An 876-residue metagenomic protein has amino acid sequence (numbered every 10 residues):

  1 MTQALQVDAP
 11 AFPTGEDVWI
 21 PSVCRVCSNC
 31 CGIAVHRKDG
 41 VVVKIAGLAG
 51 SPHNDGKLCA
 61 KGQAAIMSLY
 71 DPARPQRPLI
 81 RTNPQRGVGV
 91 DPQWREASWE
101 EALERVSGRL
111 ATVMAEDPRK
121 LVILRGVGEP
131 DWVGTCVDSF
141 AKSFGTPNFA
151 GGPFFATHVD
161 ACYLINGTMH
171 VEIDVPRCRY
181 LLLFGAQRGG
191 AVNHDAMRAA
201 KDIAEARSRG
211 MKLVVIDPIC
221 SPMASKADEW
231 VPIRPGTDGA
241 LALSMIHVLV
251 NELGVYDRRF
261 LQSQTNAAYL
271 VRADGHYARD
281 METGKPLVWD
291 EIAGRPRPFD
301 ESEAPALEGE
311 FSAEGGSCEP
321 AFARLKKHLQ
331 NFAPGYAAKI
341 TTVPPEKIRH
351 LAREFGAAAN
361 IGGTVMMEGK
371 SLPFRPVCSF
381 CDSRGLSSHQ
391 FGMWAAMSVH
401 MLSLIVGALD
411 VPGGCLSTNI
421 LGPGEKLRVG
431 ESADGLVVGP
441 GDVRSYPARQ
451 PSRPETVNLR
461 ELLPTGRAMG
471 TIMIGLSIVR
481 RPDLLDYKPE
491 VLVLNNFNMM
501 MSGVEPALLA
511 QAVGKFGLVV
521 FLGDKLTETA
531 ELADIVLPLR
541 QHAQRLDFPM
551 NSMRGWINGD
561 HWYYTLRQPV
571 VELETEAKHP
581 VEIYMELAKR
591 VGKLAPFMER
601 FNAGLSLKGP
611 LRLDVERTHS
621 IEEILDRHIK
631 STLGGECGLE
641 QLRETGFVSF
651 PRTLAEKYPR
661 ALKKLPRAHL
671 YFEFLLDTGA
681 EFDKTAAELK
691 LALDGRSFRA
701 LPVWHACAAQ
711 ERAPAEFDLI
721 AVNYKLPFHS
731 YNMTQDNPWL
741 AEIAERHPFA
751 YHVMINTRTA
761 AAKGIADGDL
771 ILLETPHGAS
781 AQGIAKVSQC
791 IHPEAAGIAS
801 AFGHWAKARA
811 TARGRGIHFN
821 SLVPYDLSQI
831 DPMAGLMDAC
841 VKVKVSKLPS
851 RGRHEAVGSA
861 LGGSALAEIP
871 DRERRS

Functional and structural regions predicted by a protein language model:
M1-R259, S263-A306, S317-C318, G335 (+7 more regions): N-terminal export/assembly segments and adjacent metallocofactor-ligating motifs of anaerobic energy-metabolism
C30, P52, E129-V133, T157-H158 (+17 more regions): Flexible loop/turn segments at secondary-structure boundaries
R81-E101, G254-H350, G441-S452, R460 (+6 more regions): N-terminal leader/propeptide and maturation segments of large enzyme subunits in energy/redox metabolism and hydrolases
N83, A102-L121, V171-L181, H328 (+2 more regions): Glycine-rich phosphate/diphosphate-binding loops that line cofactor/substrate pockets in enzymes
T135-I216, A240, S302-P305, G309 (+6 more regions): Extended redox/cofactor-interaction regions of prokaryotic respiratory oxidoreductases
P235, L243, G523-L532, P538-P569 (+1 more regions): Catalytic or ion-translocation cores adjacent to nucleophile or general acid/base/metal-coordination motifs in diverse
S263-N266, E354-F355, G369-L372, S383 (+2 more regions): A glycine-rich phosphate-binding loop feature that marks nucleotide/adenosyl-phosphate handling sites
Q568-V570, E574, K578-L633, E640 (+3 more regions): Long, contiguous, secondary-structure-rich segments that constitute the structural scaffold of globular domains
